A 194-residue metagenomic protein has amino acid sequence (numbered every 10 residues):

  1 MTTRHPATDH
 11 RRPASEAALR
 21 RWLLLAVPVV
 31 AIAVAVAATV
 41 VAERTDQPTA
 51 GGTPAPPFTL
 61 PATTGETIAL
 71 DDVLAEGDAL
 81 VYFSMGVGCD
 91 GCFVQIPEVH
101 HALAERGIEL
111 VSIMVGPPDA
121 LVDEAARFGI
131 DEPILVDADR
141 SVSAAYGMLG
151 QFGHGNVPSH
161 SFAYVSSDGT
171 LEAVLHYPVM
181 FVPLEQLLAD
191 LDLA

Functional and structural regions predicted by a protein language model:
M1-P61: N-terminal targeting signals for export/organelle localization
A69-E98: Short active-site neighborhood of thiol/selenol oxidoreductases, capturing the structured segment around
L80-V81, L110, F162: Hydrophobic beta-strand anchors of alpha/beta hydrolase catalytic cores
G91-D131, A138-A144: Structural microenvironment flanking redox-active thiols in thiol-disulfide oxidoreductases
G107, V157-A194: Thiol-/selenol-based redox modules, centered on thioredoxin-like and closely related oxidoreductase domains
I130-P133, L149-A163: Structural micro-motif
